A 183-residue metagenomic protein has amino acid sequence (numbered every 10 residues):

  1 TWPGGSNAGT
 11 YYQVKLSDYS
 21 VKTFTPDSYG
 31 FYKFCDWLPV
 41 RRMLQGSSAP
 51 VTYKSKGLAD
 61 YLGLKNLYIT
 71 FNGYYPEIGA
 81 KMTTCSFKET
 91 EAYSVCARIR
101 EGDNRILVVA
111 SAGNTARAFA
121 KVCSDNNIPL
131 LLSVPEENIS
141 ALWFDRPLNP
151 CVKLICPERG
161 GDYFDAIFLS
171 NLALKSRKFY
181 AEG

Functional and structural regions predicted by a protein language model:
T1-G183: PLP-dependent amino-acid enzyme catalytic core
